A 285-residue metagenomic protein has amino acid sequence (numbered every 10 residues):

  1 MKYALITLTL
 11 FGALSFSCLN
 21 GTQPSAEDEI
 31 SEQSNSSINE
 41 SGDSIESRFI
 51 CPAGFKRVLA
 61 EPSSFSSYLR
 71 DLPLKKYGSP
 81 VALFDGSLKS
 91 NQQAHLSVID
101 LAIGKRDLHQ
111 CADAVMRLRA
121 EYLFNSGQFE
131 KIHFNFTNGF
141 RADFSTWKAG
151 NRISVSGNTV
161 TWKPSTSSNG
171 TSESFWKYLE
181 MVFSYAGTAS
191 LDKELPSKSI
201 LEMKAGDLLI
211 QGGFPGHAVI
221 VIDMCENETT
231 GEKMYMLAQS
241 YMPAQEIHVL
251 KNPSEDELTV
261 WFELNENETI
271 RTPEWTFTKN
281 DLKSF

Functional and structural regions predicted by a protein language model:
M1-A4: Positively charged n-region of N-terminal signal peptides that target proteins for export
S15-S17: C-terminal motif of bacterial Sec signal peptides marking the signal peptidase cleavage site
L19-G21: Bacterial signal peptide processing site
P24-N91, A102-Q110: N-terminal module-boundary/linker segments of secreted carbohydrate-active enzymes
L88-K204, I210-A218, D223, T230-M242 (+1 more regions): Acidic/His-rich structured neighborhood in mature extracellular/periplasmic domains
K233-F285: Low-complexity, Gly/Ser/Thr/Pro-rich intrinsically disordered linker/tail segments
